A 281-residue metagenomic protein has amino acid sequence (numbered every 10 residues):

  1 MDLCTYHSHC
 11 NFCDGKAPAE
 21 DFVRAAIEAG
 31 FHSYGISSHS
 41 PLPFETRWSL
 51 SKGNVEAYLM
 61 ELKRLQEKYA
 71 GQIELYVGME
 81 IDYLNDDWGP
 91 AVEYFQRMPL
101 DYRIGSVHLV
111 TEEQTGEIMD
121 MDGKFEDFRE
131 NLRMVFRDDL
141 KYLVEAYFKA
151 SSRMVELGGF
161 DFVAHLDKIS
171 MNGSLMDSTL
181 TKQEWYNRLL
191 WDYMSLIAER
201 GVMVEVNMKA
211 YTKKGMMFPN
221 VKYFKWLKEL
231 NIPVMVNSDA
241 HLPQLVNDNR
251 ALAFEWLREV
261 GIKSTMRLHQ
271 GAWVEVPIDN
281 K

Functional and structural regions predicted by a protein language model:
M1-N85, P90-F95, D101, S170-E184 (+6 more regions): An N-terminally biased module of ancient metal coordination in phosphate/nucleic-acid-related enzymes
F12-C13, I27, K141, M154 (+1 more regions): Extended recognition/assembly regions associated with phosphoester-bond processing machinery
D21, K149, D192, K222 (+1 more regions): Short Gly/charged-rich anion-binding patches and loops
Y34-I36, R103, V163, V204 (+1 more regions): Hydrophobic residues within beta-strands of alpha/beta enzymes
V55-R200: Extended substrate/RNA-proximal surfaces in nucleic-acid metabolism proteins
E184-N247: Active-site-adjacent C-terminal substructures of enzyme catalytic domains
V260-S264, A272-K281: C-terminal regulatory/interaction regions
